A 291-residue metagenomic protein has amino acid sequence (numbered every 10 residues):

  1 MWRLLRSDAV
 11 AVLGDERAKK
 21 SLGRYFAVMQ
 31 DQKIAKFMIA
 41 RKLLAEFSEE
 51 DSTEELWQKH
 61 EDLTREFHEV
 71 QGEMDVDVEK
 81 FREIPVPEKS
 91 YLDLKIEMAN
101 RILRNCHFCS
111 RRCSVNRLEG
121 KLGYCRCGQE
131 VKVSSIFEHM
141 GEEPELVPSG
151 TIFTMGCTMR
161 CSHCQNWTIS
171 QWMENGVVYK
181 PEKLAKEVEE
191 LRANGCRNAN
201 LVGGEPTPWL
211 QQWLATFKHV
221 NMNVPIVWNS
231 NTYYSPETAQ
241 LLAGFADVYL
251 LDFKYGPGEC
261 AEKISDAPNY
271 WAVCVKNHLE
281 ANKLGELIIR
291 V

Functional and structural regions predicted by a protein language model:
M1-L92: N-terminal alpha-helical interaction blocks
V70-F153, W167-Q171: N-terminal [4Fe-4S]-dependent radical SAM core
F108-C109, C113, G150-T154, N166 (+3 more regions): Long, contiguous hydrophobic alpha-helical segments, chiefly transmembrane helices and signal peptides
R111-S114, S162, N166, L279 (+1 more regions): Generic secondary-structure signature for well-ordered alpha-helical cores
E119, S135, C161-S162, Q211 (+2 more regions): Short acidic, gly/pro-rich beta-turn/loop elements at beta-sheet edges and active-site/ligand-binding grooves
I136-Y179, K183-P206: Long, charge-rich boundary regions
P181-V291: Conserved AdoMet/S-adenosylmethionine-binding subsite of the radical SAM
